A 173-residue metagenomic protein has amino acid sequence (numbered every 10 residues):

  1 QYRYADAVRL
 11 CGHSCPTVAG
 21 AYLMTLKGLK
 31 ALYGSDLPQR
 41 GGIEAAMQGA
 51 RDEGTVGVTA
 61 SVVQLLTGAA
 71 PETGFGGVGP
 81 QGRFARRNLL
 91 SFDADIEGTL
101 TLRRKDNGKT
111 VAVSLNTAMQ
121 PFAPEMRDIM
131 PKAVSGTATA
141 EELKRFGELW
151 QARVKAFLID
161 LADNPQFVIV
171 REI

Functional and structural regions predicted by a protein language model:
Q1-S14, L23-I173: Non-transmembrane, aqueous-exposed alpha-helical and coiled segments at domain scale
